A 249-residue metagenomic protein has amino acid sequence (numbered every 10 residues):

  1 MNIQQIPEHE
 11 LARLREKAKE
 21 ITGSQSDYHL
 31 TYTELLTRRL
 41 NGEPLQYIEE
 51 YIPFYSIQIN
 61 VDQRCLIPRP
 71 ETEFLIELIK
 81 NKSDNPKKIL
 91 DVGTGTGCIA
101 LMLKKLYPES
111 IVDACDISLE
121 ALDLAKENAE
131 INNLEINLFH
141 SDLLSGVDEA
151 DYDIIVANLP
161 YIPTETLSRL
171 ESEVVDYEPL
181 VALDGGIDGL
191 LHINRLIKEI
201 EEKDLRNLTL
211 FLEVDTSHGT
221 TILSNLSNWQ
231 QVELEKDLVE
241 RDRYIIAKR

Functional and structural regions predicted by a protein language model:
M1-R249: Auxiliary N-terminal substrate/complex-recognition segments of SAM-dependent methyltransferases
